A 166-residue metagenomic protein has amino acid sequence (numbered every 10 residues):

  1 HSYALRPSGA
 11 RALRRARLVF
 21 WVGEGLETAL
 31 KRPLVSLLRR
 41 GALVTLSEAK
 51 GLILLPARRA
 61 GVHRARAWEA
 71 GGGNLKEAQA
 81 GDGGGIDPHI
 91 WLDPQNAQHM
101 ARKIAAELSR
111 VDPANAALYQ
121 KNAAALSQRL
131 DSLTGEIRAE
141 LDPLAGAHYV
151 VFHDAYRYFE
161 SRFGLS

Functional and structural regions predicted by a protein language model:
H1-S166: Extracytoplasmic metal-acquisition and chelation regions
